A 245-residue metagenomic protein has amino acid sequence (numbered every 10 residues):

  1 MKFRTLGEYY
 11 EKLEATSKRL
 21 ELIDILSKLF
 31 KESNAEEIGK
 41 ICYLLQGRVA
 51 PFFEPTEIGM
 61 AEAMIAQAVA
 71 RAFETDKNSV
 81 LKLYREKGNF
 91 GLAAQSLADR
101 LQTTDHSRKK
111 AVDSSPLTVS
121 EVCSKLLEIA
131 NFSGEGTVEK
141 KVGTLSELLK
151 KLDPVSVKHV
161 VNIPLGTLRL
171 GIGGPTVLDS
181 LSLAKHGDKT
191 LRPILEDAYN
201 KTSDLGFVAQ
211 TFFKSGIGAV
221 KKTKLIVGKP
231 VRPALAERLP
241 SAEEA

Functional and structural regions predicted by a protein language model:
M1-A245: N-terminal nucleic-acid-engaging modules of covalent nucleotidyltransferase systems
